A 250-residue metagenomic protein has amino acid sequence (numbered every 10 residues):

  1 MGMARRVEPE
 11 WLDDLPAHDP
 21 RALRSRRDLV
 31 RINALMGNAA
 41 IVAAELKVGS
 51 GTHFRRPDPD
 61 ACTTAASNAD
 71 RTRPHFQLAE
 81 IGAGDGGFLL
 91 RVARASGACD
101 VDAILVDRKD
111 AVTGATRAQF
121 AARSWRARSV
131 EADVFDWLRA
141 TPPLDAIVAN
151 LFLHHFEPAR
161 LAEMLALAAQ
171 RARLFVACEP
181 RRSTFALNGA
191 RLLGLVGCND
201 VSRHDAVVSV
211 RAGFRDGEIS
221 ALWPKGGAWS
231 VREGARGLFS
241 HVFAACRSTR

Functional and structural regions predicted by a protein language model:
M1-L15: N-terminal auxiliary segments of SAM/dcSAM-dependent transferases
L15-A44, G49: Class I SAM-dependent methyltransferase Rossmann-like catalytic core, especially the SAM/SAH-binding loop
A79, D85-D136: Class I SAM-dependent methyltransferase SAM/SAH-binding core
A146-A159: A short SAM/SAH-binding and catalytic strip from SAM-dependent methyltransferases
F156-A168: A short, conserved alpha-helix within the catalytic core of class I
A172-P180: Conserved beta-strand signature within the Rossmann-like core of class I S-adenosyl-L-methionine
P180-G226, R232: C-terminal alpha-helical "lid/dimerization" subdomain adjacent to the S-adenosyl-L-methionine
V231-R250: Core SAM-dependent methyltransferase catalytic element
